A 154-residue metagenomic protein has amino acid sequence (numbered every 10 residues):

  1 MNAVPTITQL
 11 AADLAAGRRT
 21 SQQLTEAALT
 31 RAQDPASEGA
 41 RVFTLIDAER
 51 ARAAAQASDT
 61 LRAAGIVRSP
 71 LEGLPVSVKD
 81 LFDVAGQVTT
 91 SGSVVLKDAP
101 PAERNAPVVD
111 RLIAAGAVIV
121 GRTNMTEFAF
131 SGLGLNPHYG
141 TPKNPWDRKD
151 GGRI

Functional and structural regions predicted by a protein language model:
M1-A53, T60-A63: An N-terminal boundary/leader segment
Q9, A27, A57, P107 (+1 more regions): Alpha-helical scaffold segments in soluble metabolic enzymes
T20-S21, R68, I119: Residue-level detector of short coil/turn "hinge" positions at structural boundaries
E26-A27, L45, P70-E72, N144: Short coil/turn segments at secondary-structure boundaries
R52-A55, S131: Short, solvent-exposed polar/charged micro-motifs at secondary-structure junctions
S58-P75: Immediate post-signal peptide segment of exported/extracytoplasmic ligand-binding proteins
L71-I154: Short glycine/serine-rich loop/turn segments
